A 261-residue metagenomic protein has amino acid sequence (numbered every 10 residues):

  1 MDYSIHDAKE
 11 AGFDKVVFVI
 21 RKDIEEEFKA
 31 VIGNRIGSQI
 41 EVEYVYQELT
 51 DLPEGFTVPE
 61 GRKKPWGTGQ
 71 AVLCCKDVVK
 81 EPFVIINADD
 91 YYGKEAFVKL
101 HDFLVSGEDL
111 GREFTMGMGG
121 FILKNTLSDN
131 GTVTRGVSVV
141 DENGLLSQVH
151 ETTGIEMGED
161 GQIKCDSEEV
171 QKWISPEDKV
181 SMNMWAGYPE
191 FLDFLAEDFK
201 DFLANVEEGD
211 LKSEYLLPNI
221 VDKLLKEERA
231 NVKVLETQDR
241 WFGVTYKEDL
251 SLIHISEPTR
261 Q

Functional and structural regions predicted by a protein language model:
M1-I85, Y92-F97, S106, G111: Conserved N-terminal catalytic core of the sugar/cofactor nucleotidyltransferase
F28-I32, L100, F191, I253: Hydrophobic packing residues within well-ordered alpha-helices of enzyme cores
K94-W185: Conserved core of the sugar-phosphate nucleotidyltransferase
K179, K233-D239: Catalytic beta-strand/loop signature of glycosyltransferases that borders the donor
M184-L195: Conserved nucleotide-sugar donor-binding and metal-coordinating catalytic region shared by glycosyltransferases
A196-R229: A C-terminal functional module that forms or caps the active site or interfaces directly with catalytic machinery
S251-Q261: Residue-level detector of conserved catalytic or cofactor/ligand-binding positions in enzyme active sites
